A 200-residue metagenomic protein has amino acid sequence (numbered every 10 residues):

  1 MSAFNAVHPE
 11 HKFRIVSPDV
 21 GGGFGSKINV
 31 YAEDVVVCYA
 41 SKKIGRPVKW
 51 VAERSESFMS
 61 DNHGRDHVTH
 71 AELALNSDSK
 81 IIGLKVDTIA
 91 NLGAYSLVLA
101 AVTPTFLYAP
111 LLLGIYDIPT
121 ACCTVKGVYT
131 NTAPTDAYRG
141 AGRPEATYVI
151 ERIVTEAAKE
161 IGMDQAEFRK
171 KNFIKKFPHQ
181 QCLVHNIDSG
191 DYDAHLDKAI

Functional and structural regions predicted by a protein language model:
M1, F24-V30, M59-R65, K85-D87 (+3 more regions): Short acidic, glycine/serine/threonine-rich loops at helix termini
M1-I44, A101-L111, R139-E167, N172 (+3 more regions): Alpha-helical support elements that line or immediately flank enzyme active sites and cofactor-binding pockets
F13-S17, V48-E53, I82-V86: General beta-strand structural signal in soluble alpha/beta enzymes
V48-A71: Structured beta-strand/loop patches that form or line metal/cofactor-binding pockets in enzymes
R54-F58, K170-F177: A glycine-rich phosphate-binding loop feature that marks nucleotide/adenosyl-phosphate handling sites
D66-I153: Glycine-rich loop/linker segments at domain edges
